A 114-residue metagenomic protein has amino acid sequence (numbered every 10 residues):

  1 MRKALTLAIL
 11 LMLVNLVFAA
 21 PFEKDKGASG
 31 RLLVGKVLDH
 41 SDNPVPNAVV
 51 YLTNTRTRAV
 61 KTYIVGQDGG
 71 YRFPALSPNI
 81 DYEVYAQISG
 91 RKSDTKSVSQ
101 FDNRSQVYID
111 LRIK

Functional and structural regions predicted by a protein language model:
V17-L32, L38-S41, S97-V98, R112-I113: Beta-strand-rich domain onsets/edges
L33, H40-N54: Short, ordered, surface-exposed loop/turn motifs in non-cytosolic proteins
R56-G70: Short, acidic Ser/Thr/Gly-rich low-complexity loop/linker segments typical of extracellular and cell-surface proteins
R58, D81, Y85-S97: A short, solvent-exposed loop/turn motif at the edges and junctions of modular extracellular/periplasmic domains
Y71, D94, S105-I109: Short strand-edge motifs at loop-to-beta-strand transitions and within beta-strands of extracellular beta-rich domains
F73-I80: Short Pro-Gly-centered beta-turn/loop motif in secreted/extracellular proteins
